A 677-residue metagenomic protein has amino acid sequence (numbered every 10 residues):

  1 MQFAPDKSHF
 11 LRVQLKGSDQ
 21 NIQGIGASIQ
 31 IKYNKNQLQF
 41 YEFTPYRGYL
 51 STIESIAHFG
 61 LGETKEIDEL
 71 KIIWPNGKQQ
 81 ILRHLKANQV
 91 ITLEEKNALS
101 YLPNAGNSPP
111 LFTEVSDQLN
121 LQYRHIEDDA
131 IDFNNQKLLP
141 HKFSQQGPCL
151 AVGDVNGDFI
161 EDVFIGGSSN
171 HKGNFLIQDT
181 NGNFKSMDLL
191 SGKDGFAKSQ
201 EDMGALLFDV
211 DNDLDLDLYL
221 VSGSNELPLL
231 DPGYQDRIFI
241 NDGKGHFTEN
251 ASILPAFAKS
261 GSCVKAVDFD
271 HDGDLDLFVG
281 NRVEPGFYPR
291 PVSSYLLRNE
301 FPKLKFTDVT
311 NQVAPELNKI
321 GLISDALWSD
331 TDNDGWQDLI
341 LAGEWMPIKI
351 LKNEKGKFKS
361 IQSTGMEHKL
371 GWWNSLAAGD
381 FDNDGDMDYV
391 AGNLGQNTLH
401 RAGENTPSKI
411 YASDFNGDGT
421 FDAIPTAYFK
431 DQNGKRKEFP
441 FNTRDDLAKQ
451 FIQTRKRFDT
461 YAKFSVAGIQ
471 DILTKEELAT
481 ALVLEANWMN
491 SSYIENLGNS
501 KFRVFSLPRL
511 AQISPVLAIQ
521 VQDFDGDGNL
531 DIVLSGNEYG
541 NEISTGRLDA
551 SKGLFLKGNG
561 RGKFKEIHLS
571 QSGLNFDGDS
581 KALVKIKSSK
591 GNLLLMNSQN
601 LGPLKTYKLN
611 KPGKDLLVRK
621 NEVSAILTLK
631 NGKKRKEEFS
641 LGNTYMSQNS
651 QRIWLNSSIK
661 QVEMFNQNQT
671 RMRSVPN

Functional and structural regions predicted by a protein language model:
M1, Q146-G157, I177, E201-N212 (+11 more regions): Beta-propeller blade termini
M1-C149, N183-F184, A314, F358 (+6 more regions): Gly/Ser/Thr/Pro-enriched helix-cap/hinge segments flanking short amphipathic alpha-helices
V115-L139, L189-F196, S252-P255, T310-L317 (+5 more regions): Surface-exposed loop and turn segments in beta-propeller and other repeat-based domains that flank or scaffold
G157-G167, N212-V221, H271-G280, N333-A342 (+3 more regions): Acidic/hydrophobic-patterned starts of short beta strands in beta-sheet-rich repeat architectures
G192-K193, K198-G204, G223-D242, H246-F269 (+2 more regions): Asp-box/WD-like beta-propeller blade repeats and closely related beta-sheet repeat scaffolds
V221-G233, G280-V292, G392-T406, G434-E485 (+2 more regions): Short, conserved, GDST-rich strand-edge loop motifs in beta-rich repeat architectures
Y234-D242, V292-N299, K352, K409-A412 (+2 more regions): Beta-propeller blade signature
P255-S329, A342: Solenoidal tandem-repeat scaffolds enriched in leucines and small polar residues
